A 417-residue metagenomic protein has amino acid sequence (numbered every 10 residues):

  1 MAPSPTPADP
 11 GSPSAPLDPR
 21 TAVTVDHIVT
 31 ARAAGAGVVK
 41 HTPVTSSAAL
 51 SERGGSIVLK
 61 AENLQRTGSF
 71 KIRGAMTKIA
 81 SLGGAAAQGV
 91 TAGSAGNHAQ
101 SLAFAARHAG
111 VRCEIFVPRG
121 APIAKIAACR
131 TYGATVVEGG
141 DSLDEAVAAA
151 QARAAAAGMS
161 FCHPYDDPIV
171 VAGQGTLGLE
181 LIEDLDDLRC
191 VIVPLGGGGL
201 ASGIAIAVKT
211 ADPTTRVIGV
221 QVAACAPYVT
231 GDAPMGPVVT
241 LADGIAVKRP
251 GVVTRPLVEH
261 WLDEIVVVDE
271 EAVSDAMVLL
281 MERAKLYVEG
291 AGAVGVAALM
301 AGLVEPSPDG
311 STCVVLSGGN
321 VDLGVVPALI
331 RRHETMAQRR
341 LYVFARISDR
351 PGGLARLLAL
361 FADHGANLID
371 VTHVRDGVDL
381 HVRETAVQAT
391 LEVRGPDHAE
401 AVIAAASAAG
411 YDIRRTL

Functional and structural regions predicted by a protein language model:
M1-L417: PLP-dependent amino-acid enzyme catalytic core
